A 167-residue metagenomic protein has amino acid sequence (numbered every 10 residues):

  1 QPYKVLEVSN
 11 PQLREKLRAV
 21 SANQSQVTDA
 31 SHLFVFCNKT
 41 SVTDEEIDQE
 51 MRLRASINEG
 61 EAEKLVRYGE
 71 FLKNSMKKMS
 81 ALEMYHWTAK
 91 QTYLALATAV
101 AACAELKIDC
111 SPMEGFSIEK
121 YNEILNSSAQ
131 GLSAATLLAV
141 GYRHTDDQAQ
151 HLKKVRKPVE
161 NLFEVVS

Functional and structural regions predicted by a protein language model:
Q1-S167: Acidic, surface-exposed loops and disordered segments
